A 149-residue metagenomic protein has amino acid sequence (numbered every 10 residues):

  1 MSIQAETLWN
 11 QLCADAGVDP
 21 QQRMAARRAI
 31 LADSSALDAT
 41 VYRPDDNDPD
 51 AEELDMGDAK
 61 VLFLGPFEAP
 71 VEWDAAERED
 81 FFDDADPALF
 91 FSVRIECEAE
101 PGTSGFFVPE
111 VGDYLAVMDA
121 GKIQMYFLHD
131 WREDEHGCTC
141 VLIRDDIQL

Functional and structural regions predicted by a protein language model:
S2-Q11, I30-L149: Short, conserved turn/kink motifs that form compact alpha/beta structural patches or helix kinks used as
